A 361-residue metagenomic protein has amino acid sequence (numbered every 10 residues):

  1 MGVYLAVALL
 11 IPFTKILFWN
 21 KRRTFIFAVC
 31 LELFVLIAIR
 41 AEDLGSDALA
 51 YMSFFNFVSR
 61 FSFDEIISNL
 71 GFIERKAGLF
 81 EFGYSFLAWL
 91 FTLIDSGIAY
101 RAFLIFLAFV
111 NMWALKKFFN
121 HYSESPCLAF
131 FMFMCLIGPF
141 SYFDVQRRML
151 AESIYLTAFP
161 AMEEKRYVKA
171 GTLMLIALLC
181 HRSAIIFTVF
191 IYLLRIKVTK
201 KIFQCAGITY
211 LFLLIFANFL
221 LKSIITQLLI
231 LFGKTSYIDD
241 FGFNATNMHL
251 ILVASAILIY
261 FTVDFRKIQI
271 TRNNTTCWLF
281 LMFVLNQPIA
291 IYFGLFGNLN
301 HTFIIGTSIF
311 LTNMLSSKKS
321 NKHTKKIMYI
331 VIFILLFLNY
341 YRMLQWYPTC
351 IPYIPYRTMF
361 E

Functional and structural regions predicted by a protein language model:
T24, A28, K116-L136: Transmembrane-helix signature of polytopic, membrane-embedded enzymes that assemble or transfer cell-envelope glycans
L49, S53-F57, I67-S96: Short hydrophobic/aromatic helix or loop-helix immediately within or flanking a transmembrane segment in polytopic
L49-M52, V58-D64, S85, F187-I305 (+1 more regions): Alpha-helical transmembrane segments and terminal signal-anchor/GPI-anchor hydrophobic tails, characterized by long
F82, I94-V110: Loop-to-helix entry region of an early transmembrane alpha helix in multi-pass inner-membrane enzymes
I105-H121: Transmembrane-helix motifs of polytopic, lipid-linked glycan transferases
C127-V145, M149-S153, S183: Membrane-embedded helix bundles of polyisoprenyl
G138, K169-L193, V284-P288: Membrane-interface alpha helices of multi-pass inner-membrane proteins
Y155-V168: Membrane-interface transmembrane helices that cradle and orient dolichyl/undecaprenyl
